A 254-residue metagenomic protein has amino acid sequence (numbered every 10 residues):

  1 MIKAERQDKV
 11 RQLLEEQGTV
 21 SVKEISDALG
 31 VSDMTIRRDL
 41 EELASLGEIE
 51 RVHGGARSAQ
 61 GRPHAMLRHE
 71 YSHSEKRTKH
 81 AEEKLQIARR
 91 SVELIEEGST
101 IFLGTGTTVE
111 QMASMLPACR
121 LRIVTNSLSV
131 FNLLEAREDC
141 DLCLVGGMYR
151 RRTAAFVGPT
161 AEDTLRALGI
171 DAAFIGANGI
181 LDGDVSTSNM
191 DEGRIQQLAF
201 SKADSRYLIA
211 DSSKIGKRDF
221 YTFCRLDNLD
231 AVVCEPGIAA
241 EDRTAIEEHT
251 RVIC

Functional and structural regions predicted by a protein language model:
I2-K9, L13-A28, M34, L40-F102 (+3 more regions): HTH-adjacent hinge/linker in prokaryotic transcriptional regulators
I2-Q12, T19-K23, G30, S45 (+2 more regions): Conserved phosphate- and dinucleotide-binding cores of soluble alpha/beta proteins, encompassing both enzyme active
G61, Q111-A113, A154, G183: Residue-level recognition of conserved structural "scaffold" positions that shape functional pockets and channels
G104-G106: Glycine-rich beta-strand-to-loop/alpha-helix junction loops that act as flexible
T108-M112, I215-R218: Short glycine/serine/threonine-rich phosphate/pyrophosphate-binding segments that cradle anionic phosphate groups
